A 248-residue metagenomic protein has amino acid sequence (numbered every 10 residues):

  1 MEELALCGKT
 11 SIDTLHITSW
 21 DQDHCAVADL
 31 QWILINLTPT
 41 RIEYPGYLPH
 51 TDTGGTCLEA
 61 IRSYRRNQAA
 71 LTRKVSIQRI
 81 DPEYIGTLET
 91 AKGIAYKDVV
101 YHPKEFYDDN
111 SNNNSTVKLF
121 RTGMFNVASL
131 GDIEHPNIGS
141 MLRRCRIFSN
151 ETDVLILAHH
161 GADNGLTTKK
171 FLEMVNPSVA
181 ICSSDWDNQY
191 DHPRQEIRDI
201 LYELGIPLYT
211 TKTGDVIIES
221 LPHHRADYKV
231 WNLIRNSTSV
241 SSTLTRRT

Functional and structural regions predicted by a protein language model:
M1-S11, R73-E151, I217-T248: Core dinuclear metal-dependent hydrolase active-site scaffold
M1-Y44, R146-A162, N176-A180: Active-site metal-binding motif and surrounding structural segment of the metallo-beta-lactamase
S19-C25, L48-D52, E134-G139, H159-T167 (+2 more regions): Active-site environment of divalent metal-dependent phosphoester hydrolases
Q22-I35, D52-S63, T167-K170, P193-Q195: Metal-dependent catalytic neighborhoods of phosphoester/phosphodiester hydrolases
R41, S76-Q78, P207: Conserved beta-strand segments of alpha/beta enzyme cores
P45-L48, Y96: Divalent cation-coordinating acidic motifs and surrounding scaffolds that mediate Ca2+/Mg2+/Mn2+/Zn2+-dependent binding
H50-L88: Conserved glycine-bearing catalytic or ligand-binding loops at nucleotide- and phosphate-handling centers of large
A180-S183, N188-T248: Binuclear metal-dependent phosphoesterase catalytic core
